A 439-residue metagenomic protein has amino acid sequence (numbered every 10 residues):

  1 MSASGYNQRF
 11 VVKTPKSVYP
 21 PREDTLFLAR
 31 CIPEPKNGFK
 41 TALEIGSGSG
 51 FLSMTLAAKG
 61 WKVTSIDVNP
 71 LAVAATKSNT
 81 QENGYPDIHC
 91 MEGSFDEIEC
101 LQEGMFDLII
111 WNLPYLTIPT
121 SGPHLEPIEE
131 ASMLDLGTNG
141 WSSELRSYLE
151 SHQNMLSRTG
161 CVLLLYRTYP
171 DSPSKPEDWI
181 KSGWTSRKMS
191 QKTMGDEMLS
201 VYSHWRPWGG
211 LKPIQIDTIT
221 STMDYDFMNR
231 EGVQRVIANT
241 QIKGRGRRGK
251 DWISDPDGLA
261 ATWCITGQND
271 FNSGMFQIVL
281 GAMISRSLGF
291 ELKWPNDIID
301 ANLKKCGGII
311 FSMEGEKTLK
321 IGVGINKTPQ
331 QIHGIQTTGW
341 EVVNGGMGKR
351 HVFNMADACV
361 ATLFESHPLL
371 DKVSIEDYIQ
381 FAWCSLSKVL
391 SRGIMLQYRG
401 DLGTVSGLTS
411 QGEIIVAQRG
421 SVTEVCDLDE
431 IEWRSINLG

Functional and structural regions predicted by a protein language model:
S2-T55, D196-S200, T222: SAM-dependent Rossmann-like transferase core, predominantly class I methyltransferases with a strong bias toward
F27-Q102, I110-P119: Conserved SAM/SAH cofactor-binding pocket of Class I
K40, D107, Q234: Conserved acidic residues
L52, I109-L116, G232, A238-T240 (+2 more regions): Catalytic beta-strand/loop module used to bind and position nucleotide/cofactor moieties in cofactor-attachment
M91-S94, D217, L292-W294: Short loop/edge segments at beta-strand edges and connector loops that shape dinucleotide/nucleotide cofactor-binding
L113-E144: Mobile active-site "lid"/loop adjacent to the S-adenosyl-L-methionine
S142-S190: Conserved Class I SAM-dependent methyltransferase catalytic core
I180-Q277: N-terminal lobe of the biotin/lipoate ligase/transferase fold
